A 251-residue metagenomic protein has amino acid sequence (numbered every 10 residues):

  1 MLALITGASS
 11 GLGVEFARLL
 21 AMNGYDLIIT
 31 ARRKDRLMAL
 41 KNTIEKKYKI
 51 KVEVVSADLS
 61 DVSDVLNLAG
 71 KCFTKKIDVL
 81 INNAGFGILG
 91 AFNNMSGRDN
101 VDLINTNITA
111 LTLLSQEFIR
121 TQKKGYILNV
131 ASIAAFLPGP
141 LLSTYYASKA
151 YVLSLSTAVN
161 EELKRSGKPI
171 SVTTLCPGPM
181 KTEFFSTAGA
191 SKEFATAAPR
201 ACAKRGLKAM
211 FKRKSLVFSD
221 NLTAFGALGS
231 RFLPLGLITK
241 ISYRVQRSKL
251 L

Functional and structural regions predicted by a protein language model:
S9-S10: Conserved glycine-rich cofactor-binding loop
N23-A39: Conserved glycine-rich Rossmann-like NAD(P)H-binding loop of the short-chain dehydrogenase/reductase
N83-I88: Conserved NAD(P)H cofactor-binding loop of Rossmann-fold oxidoreductase domains
A91-F92, D99-I104: Substrate-binding pocket helix/loop in short-chain dehydrogenase/reductase
S115, S148: Active-site helix of classical SDR
S132: Residue(s) in the substrate-gating loop at a strand-loop-helix junction that position the organic substrate next
T174, S191-A227: C-terminal helical subdomain
